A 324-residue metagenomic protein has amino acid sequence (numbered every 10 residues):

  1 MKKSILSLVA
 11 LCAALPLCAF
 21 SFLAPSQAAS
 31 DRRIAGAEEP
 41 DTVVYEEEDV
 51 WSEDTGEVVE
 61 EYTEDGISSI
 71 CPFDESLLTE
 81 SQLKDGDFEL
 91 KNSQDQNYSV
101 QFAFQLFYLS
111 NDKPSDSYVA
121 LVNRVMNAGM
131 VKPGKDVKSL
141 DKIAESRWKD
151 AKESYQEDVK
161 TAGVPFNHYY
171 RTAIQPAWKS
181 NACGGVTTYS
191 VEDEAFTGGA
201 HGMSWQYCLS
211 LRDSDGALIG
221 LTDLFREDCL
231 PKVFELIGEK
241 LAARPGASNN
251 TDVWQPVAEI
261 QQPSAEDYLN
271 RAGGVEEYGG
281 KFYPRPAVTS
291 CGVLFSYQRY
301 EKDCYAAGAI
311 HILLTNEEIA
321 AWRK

Functional and structural regions predicted by a protein language model:
M1-S4: Positively charged n-region of N-terminal signal peptides that target proteins for export
L6-V9, E46: Intrinsically disordered and other compositionally biased segments
V9-S21: Bacterial N-terminal signal peptides
L23, A29-K324: Compositionally biased intrinsically disordered regions enriched in Thr/Gly
